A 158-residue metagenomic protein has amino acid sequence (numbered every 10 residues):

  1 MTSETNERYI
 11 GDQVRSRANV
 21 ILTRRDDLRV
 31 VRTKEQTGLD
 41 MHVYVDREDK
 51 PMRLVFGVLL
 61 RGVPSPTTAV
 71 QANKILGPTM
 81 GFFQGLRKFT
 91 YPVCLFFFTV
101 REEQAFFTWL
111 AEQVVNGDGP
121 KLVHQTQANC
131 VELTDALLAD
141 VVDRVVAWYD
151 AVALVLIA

Functional and structural regions predicted by a protein language model:
M1-T37, V43-A158: Mixed-charge (Asp/Glu-Lys/Arg
